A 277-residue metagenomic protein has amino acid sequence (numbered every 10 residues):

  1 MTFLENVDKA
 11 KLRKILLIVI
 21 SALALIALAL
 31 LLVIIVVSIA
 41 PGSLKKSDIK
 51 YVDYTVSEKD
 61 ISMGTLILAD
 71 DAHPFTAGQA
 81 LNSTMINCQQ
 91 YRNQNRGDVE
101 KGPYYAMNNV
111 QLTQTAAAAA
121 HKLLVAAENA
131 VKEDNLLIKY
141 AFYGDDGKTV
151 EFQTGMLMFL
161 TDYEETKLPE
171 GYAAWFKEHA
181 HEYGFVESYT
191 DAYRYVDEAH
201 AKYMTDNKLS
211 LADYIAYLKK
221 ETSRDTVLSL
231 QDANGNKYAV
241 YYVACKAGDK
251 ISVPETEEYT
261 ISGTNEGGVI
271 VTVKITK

Functional and structural regions predicted by a protein language model:
T2-K277: Extracytoplasmic cell-surface/polysaccharide-interacting catalytic and binding patches
